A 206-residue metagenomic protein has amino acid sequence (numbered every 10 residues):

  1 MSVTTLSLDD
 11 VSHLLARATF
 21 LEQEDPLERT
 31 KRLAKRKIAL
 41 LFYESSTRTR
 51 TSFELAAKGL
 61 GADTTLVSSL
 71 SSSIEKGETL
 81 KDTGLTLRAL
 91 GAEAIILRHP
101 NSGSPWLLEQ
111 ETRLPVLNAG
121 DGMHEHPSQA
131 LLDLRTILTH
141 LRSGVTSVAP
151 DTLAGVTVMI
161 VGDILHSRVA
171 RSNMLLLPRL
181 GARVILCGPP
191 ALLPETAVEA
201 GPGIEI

Functional and structural regions predicted by a protein language model:
M1-L55: Positively charged, low-complexity intrinsically disordered leader regions
K37-G91: Active-site cofactor/substrate anionic-group-binding motifs, chiefly glycine- and Lys/Arg-rich phosphate-binding loops
E44-L55, T139-I206: Glycine-rich phosphate/diphosphate-binding loop of Rossmann-like nucleotide-binding domains
L60, G91, E111-R113, L180 (+1 more regions): Short, structured coil segments at secondary-structure junctions
T64-L66, I95, V116, V184 (+1 more regions): Hydrophobic beta-strand scaffold residues
L70-S72, G120-E125, P189-A191: Short, acidic/turn-prone active-site loops that include or flank metal/cofactor- and phosphate-binding residues
E75-G77, E125-L132, E195-A197: Short, charged, surface-exposed secondary-structure boundary motifs
L87, A92-L176: Anion-binding alpha/beta catalytic cores of soluble intermediary-metabolism enzymes, centered on
